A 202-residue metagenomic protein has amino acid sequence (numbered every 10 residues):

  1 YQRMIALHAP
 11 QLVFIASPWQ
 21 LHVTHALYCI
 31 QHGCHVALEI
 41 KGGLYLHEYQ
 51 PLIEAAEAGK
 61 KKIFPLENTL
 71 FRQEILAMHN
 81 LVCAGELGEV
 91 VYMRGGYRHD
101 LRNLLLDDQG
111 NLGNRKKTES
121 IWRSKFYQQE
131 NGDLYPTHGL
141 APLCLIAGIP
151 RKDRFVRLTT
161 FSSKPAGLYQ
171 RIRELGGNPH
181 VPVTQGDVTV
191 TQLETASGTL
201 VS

Functional and structural regions predicted by a protein language model:
Q2-I5, L27, I53, H79 (+3 more regions): Non-transmembrane alpha-helical segments in soluble domains of secreted/periplasmic/extracellular proteins
I5-L7, Q11-L12, P18-W19, V23-F71 (+1 more regions): Beta-strand-loop-alpha-helix segment that lines the small-molecule cofactor/substrate pocket of alpha/beta enzymes
V13, M93, V201: Receiver (REC) domain switch-region micro-motif
I30, E89, Q185-D187: Residue-level preference for beta-strand/loop junctions
T69-P182: Predominantly a Rossmann-like dinucleotide-binding segment in NAD(P)-dependent oxidoreductases
N178-S202: NAD(P)-dinucleotide binding in Rossmann-like oxidoreductases
